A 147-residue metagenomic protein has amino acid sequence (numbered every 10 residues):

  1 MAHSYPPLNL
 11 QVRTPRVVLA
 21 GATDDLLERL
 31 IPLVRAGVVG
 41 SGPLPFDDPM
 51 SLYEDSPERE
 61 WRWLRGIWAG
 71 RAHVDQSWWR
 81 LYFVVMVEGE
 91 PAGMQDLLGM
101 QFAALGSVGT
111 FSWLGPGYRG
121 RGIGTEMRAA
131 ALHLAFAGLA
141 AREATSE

Functional and structural regions predicted by a protein language model:
M1-G117, L134, G138: GNAT-family acyltransferases
E90, P116-A129, E143: Conserved glycine-rich acetyl-CoA-binding loop
Q95, R128-A131, S146: Polar/charged side chains located within well-ordered beta-strands of beta-rich proteins
A137-E147: Conserved GNAT acetyl-CoA-binding A-motif
